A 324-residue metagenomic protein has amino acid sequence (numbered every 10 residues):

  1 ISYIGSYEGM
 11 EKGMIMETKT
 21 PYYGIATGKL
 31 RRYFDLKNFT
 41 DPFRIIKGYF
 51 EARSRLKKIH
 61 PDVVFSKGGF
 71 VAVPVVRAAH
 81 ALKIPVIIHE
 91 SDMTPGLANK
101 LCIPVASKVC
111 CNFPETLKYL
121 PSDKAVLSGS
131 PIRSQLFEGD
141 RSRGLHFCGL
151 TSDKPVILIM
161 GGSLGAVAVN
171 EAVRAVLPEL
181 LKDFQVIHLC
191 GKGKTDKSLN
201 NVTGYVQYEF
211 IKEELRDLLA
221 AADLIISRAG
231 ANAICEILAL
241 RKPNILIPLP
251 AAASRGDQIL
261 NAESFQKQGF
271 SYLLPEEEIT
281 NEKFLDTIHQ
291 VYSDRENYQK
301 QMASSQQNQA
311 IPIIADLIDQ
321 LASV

Functional and structural regions predicted by a protein language model:
I1-R44, Y49, R53, S128 (+1 more regions): Conserved nucleotide-sugar phosphate-binding/catalytic loop shared by glycosyltransferases and other
M10, P21, H80-S142: Active-site-proximal region of nucleotide-activated glycan assembly enzymes, centered on histidine/acidic-rich loops
M14, T18, R141-R143, L150-I225 (+3 more regions): Donor-nucleotide binding loops and adjacent catalytic segments primarily of GT-B fold Leloir glycosyltransferases
T20, I84-P85, D223-L224, R241-L249 (+1 more regions): Structural loop-to-beta junction motif characteristic of Rossmann-like glycosyltransferase folds
E51-V64, V71-I87, K100-V105: Glycosyltransferases and closely related glycan-assembly transferases that use nucleotide-activated donors
P61-V63, Y208, A220-C235, K242-P243: Acidic donor-binding loop of glycosyltransferase active sites
E296-N308: A short, well-ordered alpha-helix in the C-terminal region of glycosyltransferases
Q307-V324: C-terminal alpha-helical cap of glycosyltransferases
